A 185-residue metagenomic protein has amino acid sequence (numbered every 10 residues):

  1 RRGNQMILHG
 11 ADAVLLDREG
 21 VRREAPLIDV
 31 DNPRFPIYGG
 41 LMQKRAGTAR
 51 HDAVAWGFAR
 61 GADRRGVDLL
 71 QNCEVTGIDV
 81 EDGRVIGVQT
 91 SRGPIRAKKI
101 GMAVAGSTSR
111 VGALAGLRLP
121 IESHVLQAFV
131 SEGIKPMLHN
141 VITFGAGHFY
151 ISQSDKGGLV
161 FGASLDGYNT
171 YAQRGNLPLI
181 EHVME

Functional and structural regions predicted by a protein language model:
R1-E24, H148: Dinucleotide-binding Rossmann-like beta1-alpha1 core, especially the glycine-rich loop that anchors the ADP
R18, A55, T108, I180-M184: A general structural signal for well-ordered alpha-helical segments in protein cores
R23-I37, D79-I86: A short, glycine/Asx- and small/polar-enriched loop/turn that sits immediately N-terminal to a beta-strand
G40-K99: Helical element adjacent to the flavin cofactor pocket in flavoenzyme catalytic cores
E81-G83, H124, F144, S154: A short, compositionally biased micro-patch
T90-H139: Central helical "cap/lid" subdomain
G133-E185: Active-site lid/adjacent beta-loop-alpha segment flanking the redox-cofactor pocket in flavoenzymes
